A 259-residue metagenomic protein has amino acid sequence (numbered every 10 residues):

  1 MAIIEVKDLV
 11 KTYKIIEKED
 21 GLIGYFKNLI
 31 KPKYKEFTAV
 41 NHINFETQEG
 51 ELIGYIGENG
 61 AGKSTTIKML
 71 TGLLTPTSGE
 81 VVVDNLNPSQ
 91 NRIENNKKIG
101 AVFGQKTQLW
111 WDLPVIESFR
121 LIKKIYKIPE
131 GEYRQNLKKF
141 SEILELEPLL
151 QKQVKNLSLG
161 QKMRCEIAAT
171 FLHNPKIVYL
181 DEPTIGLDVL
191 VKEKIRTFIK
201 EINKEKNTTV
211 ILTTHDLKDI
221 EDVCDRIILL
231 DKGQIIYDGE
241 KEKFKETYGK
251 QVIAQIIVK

Functional and structural regions predicted by a protein language model:
G21-L29, R120, K124, E132-L149: Conserved ABC ATPase "signature" region
G79-Q90, N95-N96: Conserved ABC transporter NBD signature motif
Q153-L157: Conserved ABC ATPase signature
V178-E182: Catalytic Walker B motif of ABC-type/P-loop ATPase nucleotide-binding domains
R196-K259: ABC transporter nucleotide-binding domain
